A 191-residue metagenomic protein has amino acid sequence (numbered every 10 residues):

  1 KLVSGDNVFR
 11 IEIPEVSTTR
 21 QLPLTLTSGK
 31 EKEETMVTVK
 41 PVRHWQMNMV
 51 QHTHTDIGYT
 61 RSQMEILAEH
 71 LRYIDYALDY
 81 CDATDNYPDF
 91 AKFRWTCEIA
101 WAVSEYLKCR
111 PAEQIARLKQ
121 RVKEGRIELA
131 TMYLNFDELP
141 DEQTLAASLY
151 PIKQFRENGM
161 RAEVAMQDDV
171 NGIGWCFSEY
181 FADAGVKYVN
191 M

Functional and structural regions predicted by a protein language model:
K1-M191: Carbohydrate-active enzymes and regulators
